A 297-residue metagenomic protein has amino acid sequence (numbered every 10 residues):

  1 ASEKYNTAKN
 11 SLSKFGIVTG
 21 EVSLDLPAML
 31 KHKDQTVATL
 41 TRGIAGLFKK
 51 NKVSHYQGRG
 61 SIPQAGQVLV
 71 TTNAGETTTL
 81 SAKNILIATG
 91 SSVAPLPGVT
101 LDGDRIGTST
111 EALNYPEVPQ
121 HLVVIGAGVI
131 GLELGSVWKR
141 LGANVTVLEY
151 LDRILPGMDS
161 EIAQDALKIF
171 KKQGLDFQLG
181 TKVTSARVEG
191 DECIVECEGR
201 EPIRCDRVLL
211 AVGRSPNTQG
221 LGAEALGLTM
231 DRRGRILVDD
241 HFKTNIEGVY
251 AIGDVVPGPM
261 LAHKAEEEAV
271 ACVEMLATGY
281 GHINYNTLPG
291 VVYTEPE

Functional and structural regions predicted by a protein language model:
A1-V118, T146, L151-L155, E161-I162 (+5 more regions): Glycine-rich flavin
G75-N84, E198-R207, N245: Core beta-strand elements of the Rossmann-like FAD/NAD(P) dinucleotide-binding domain in flavoenzyme oxidoreductases
I87-A88, V124, L210-A211: Redox-cofactor binding/interface segments in oxidoreductases and associated redox assembly factors
V99-V118, P202-I203, R207-I283: FAD-site-proximal beta/loop scaffold in flavoenzymes
V118-I130: Beta1/beta-strand and adjacent pyrophosphate-binding region of the FAD-binding site in flavoprotein oxidoreductases
I125-G128, M158, D254: Glycine-rich Rossmann-fold phosphate-binding loop(s) that bind the pyrophosphate of adenine dinucleotide cofactors
L132, Q164: Residues forming the Rossmann-fold NAD(P)(H) cofactor-binding site
G135, K139-R140: Gly/Ala-rich phosphate-binding loop of Rossmann-like dinucleotide-binding domains, activating on the conserved
